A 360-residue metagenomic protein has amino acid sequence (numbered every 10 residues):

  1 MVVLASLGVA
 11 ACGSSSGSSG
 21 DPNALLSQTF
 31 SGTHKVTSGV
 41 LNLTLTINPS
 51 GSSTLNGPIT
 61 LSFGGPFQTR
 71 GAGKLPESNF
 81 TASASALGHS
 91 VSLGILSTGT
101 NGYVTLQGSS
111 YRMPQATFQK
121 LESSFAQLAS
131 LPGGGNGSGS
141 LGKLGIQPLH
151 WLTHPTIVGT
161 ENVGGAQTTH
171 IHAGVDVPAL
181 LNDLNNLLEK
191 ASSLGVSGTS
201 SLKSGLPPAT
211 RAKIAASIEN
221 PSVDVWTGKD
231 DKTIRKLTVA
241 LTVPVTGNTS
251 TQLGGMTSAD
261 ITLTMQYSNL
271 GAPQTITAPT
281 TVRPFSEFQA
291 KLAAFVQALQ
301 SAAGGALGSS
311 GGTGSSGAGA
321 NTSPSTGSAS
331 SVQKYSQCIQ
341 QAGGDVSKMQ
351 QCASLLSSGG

Functional and structural regions predicted by a protein language model:
M1-A10: Sec-dependent bacterial lipoprotein signal peptides
C12-G360: Subset-of-secretome marker
